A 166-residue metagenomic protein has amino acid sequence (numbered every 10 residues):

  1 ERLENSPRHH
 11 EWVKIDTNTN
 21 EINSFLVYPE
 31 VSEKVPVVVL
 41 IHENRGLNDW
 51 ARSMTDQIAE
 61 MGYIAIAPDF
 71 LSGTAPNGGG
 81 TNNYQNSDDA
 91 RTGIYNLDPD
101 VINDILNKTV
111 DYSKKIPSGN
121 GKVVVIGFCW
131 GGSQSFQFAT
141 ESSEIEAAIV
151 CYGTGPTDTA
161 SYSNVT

Functional and structural regions predicted by a protein language model:
E1-P7: N-terminal targeting or regulatory segments adjacent to alpha/beta-hydrolase or S9 domains
L3, W12-I116: Serine-hydrolase catalytic machinery in alpha/beta-hydrolase-like enzymes
S6, M54-I64, S133-S143: Short charge-dense sequence patches
N103-V165: Primarily recognizes the serine-hydrolase "nucleophile elbow" in alpha/beta-hydrolase and SGNH/GDSL folds
